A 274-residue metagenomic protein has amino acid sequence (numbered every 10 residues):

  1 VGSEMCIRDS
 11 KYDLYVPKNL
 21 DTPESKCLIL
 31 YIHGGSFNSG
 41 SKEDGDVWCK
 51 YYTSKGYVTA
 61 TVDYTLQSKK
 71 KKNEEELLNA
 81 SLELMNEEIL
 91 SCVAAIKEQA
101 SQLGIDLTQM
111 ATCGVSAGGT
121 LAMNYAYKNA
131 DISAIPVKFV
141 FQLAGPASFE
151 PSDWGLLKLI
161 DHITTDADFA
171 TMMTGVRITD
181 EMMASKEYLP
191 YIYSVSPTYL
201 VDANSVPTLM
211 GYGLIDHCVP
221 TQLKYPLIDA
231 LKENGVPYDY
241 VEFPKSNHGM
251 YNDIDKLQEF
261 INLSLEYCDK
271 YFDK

Functional and structural regions predicted by a protein language model:
V1-I7: Short, small-residue-biased leader/transition segments that mark boundaries at the very start of proteins
E24-G34: Short beta-strand element of the alpha/beta-hydrolase
E43-T61: Short amphipathic alpha-helix adjacent to the substrate-entry channel of hydrolases
K72, G211, Q222-K274: C-terminal catalytic histidine-bearing segment of alpha/beta-hydrolase fold enzymes
N79-S101: Alpha/beta-hydrolase active-site loop
Y127-A184: Hydrolase active-site cap/lid region
F149, I215-V219: Acidic catalytic loop of the alpha/beta-hydrolase fold
N204, M210-Y212, D216: Short beta-strand/loop motif that positions the catalytic acidic residue of the alpha/beta-hydrolase fold
